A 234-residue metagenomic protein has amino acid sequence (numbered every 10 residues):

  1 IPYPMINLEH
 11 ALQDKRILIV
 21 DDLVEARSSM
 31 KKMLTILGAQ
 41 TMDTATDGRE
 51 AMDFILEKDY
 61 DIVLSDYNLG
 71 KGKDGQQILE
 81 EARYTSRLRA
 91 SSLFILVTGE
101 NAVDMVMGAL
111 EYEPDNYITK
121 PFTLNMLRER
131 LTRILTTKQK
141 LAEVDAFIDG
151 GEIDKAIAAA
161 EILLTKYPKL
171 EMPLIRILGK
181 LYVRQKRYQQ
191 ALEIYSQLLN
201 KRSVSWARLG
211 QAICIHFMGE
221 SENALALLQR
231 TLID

Functional and structural regions predicted by a protein language model:
Q13-E25, M30-L34: Conserved acidic segment of CheY-like receiver
T44-I62, G70, Q189, S196: Acidic, metal-coordinating helix/loop segments flanking the phosphotransfer/catalytic sites of two-component signaling
D66-N68, T98: Active-site residues of response regulator receiver
D74-R89, A226: Short amphipathic alpha-helix used as the core "switch/output" element in two-component signaling
Q76-Q77, A90, N101-N116: Alpha4 helix (beta4-alpha4-beta5 surface) of REC/receiver domains from two-component response regulators
F122-L131: C-terminal output helix
L135-R187: CheY-like receiver
Q189-D234: Flexible loop/N-cap segments at domain edges
